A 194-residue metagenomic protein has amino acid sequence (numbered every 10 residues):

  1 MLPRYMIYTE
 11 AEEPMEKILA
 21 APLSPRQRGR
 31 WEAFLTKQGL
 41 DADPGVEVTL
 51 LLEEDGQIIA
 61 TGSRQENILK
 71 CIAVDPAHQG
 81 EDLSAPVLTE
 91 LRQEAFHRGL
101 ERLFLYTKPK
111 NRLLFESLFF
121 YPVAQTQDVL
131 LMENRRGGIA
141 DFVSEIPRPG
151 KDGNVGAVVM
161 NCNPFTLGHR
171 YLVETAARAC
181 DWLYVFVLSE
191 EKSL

Functional and structural regions predicted by a protein language model:
L2-A42, T126: Short amphipathic alpha-helix that is part of the acyltransferase structural core
A21, Q65, Y106-P109, M160-C162: Structural motif
V46-E47, C180: Short, well-ordered alpha-helix to beta-strand connector turns
L51, G56-A73: Conserved beta-strand in the GNAT
C71, D75-P86, R98: Conserved glycine-rich acetyl-CoA-binding loop
G80-Q93, S117, G168-E174: Conserved acetyl-CoA-binding loop-helix of GNAT-fold acetyltransferases
A95-K108: Conserved GNAT acetyl-CoA-binding A-motif
T107, F115-F120, Q125-L194: Nucleotidyltransferase catalytic core that binds NTPs
